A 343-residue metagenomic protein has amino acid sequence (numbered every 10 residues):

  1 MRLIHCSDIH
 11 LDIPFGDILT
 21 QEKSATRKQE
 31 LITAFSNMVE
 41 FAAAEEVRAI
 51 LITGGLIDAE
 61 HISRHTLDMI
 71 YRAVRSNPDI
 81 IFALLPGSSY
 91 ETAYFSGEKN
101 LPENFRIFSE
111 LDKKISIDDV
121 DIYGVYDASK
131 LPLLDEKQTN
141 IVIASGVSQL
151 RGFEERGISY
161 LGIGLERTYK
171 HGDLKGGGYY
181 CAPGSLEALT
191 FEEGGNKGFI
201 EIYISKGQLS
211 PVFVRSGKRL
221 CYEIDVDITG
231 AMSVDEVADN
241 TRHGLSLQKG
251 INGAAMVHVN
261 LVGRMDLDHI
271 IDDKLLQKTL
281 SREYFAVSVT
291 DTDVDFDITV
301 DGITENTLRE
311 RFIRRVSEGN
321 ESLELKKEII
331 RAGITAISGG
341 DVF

Functional and structural regions predicted by a protein language model:
M1-I4, K113-G124, D135-I141, K175-Y179 (+2 more regions): Beta-strand-turn-beta hairpins that frame and shape the catalytic cleft of phosphate-ester-processing enzymes
L3, D8, F35, I50 (+8 more regions): Divalent metal-coordination and catalytic microenvironments
S7-H10, G54-I57, S88-Y90, Y126-A128 (+4 more regions): Active-site metal-binding loops of divalent metal-dependent hydrolases
L19-K114: Core catalytic region of metal-dependent phosphoesterases/phosphodiesterases, especially metallo-beta-lactamase-like
E45-V47, I52-I57, K137-S148, A254-M256: Short acidic, glycine-rich surface-loop motifs adjacent to enzyme active sites
I70, S88-Y160, S185, T241 (+1 more regions): Conserved catalytic scaffold of divalent metal-dependent phosphoesterases
S148-P211: Conserved beta-sheet core of the metallophosphoesterase superfamily
L209-F343: Accessory, non-catalytic peripheral segments of nucleic-acid enzymes
